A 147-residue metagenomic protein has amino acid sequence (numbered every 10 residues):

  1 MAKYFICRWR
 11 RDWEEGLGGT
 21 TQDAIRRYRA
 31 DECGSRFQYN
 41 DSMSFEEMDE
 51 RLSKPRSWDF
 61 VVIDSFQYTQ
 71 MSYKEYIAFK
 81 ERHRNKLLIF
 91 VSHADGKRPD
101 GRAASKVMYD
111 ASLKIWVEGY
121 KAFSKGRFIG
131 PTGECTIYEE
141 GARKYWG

Functional and structural regions predicted by a protein language model:
M1-M48: Conserved P-loop
E15-Q22, M43-E47, Q67-Q70, A94-P99 (+2 more regions): Conserved nucleotide-binding/hydrolysis micro-motifs of P-loop NTPases
Q22-R26, L52, Y73-K74, D100-R102: Short, well-ordered secondary-structure micro-motifs
I25-S42, E50-R56, K121, T132-G147: Replication-associated primase and helicase/ATPase modules
C33-V91: Phosphate-binding/switch loop-helix module in NTP-utilizing enzymes
I77-G147: Phosphate-binding/switch region of NTP-binding enzymes
